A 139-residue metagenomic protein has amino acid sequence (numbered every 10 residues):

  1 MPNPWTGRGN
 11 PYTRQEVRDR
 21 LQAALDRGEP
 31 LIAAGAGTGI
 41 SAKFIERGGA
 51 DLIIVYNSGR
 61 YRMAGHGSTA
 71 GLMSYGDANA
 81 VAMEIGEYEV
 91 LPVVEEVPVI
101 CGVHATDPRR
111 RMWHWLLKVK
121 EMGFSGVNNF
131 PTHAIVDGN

Functional and structural regions predicted by a protein language model:
P2-N139: Alpha/beta enzyme core
